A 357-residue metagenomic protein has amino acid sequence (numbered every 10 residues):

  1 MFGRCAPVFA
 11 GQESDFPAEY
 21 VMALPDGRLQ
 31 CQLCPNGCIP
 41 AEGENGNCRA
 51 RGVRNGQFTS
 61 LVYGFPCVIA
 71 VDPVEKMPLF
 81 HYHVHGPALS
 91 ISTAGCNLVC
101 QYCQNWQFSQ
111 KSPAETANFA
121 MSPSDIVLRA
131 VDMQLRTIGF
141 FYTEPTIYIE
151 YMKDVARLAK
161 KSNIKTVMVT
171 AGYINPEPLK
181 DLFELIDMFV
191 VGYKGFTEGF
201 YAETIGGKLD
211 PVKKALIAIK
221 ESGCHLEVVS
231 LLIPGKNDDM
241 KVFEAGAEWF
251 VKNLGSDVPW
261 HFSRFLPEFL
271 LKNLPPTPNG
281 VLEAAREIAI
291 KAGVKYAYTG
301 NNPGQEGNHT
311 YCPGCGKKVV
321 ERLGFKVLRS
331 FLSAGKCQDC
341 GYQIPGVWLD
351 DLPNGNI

Functional and structural regions predicted by a protein language model:
F2-E42, K236-I357: Auxiliary Fe-S-binding modules of radical SAM enzymes
C5, F9-Q30, N36-S92, W106-Q110 (+2 more regions): N-terminal [4Fe-4S]-dependent radical SAM core
L33, N47-A50, G95-L98, Y102 (+2 more regions): Short, cysteine/histidine-rich loop/knuckle motifs that typically chelate Zn2+
E42-N45, T59, Y102, K111-A114 (+5 more regions): Generic domain-boundary/flexible-linker signal
E44, C96, T197: A generic "binding-loop/recognition-motif" signal
V53-M188, G355-I357: Conserved Radical SAM active-site core
P113, F140, V169, V228-V229 (+3 more regions): Residue-level detector of family-conserved "landmark" positions at structurally sensitive sites
A120-G280, I288: Conserved AdoMet/S-adenosylmethionine-binding subsite of the radical SAM
